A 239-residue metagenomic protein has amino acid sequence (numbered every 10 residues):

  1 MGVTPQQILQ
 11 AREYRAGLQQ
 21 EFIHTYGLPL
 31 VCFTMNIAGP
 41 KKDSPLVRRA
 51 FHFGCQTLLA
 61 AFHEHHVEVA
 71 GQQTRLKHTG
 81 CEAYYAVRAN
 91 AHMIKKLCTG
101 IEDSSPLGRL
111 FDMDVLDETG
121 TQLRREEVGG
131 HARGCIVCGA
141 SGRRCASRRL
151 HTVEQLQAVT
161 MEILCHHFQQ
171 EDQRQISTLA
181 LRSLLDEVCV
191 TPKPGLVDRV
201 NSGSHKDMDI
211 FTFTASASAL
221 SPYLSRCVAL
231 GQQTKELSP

Functional and structural regions predicted by a protein language model:
M1-H65, L76, M93-K96, G100-S238: Long, contiguous binding/interaction regions
G71-C81: Short, charge-patterned binding micro-sites
T79-A89, D209-F211: Short cationic amphipathic helices and targeting signals
